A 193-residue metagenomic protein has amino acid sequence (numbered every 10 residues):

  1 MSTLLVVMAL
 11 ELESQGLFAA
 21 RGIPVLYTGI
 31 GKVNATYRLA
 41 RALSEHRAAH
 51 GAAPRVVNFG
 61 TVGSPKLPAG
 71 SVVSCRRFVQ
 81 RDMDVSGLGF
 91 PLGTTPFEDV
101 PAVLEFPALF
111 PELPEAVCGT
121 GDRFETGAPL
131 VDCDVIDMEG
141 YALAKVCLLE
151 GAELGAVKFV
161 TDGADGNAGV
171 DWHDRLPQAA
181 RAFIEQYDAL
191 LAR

Functional and structural regions predicted by a protein language model:
M1-L5, P54: Extreme N-terminal starter segment of soluble prokaryotic enzymes
M8-E13: Short polar catalytic/cofactor-binding loops
S14-R193: Glycine-rich phosphate- or other oxyanion-binding loops that anchor nucleotides, phosphorylated ligands
